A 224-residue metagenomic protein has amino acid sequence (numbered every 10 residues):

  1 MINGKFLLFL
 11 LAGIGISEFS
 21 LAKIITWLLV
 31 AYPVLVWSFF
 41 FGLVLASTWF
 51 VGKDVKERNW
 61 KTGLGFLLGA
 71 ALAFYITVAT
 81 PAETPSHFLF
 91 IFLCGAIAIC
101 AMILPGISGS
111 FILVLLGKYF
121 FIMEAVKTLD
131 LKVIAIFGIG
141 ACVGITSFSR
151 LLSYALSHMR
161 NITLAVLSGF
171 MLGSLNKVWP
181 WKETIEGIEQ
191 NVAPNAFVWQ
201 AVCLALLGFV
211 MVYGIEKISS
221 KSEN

Functional and structural regions predicted by a protein language model:
M1-L104, S108-N224: Multi-pass membrane proteins that catalyze or facilitate reactions on polyprenyl-/lipid-phosphate substrates and their
